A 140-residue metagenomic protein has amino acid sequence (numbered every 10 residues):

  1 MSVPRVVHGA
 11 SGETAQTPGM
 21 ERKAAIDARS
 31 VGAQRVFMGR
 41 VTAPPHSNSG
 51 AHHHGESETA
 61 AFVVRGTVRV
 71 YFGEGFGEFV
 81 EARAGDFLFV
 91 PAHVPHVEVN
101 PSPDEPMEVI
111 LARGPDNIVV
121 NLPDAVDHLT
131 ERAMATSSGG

Functional and structural regions predicted by a protein language model:
M1-R35, G50-A51, D124-G140: A short, N-terminal "cap"/entry segment at the start of jelly-roll beta-barrel domains of the cupin/DSBH fold
R22-A24, G39-G55, A92: Conserved short histidine dyad/triad with adjacent acidic residue
S30-V31, E56, G75, P103-D104: Short strand-connecting beta-turns/loops that link adjacent beta-strands
M38-V41, A60, F89, D104-L122: A short hydrophobic beta-strand segment most commonly corresponding to one strand of the jelly-roll/cupin
R40, H53, F72-E74, N100 (+1 more regions): Residue-level recognition of conserved beta-strand positions in structured domain cores
A43-P44, A82-S102, R113-G114: Conserved metal-binding segment of the jelly-roll/cupin
N48, S57-A84: A short beta-strand-loop-beta hairpin characteristic of the jelly-roll/cupin
E56, G75, V94-P95, P115: A generic "binding-loop/recognition-motif" signal
